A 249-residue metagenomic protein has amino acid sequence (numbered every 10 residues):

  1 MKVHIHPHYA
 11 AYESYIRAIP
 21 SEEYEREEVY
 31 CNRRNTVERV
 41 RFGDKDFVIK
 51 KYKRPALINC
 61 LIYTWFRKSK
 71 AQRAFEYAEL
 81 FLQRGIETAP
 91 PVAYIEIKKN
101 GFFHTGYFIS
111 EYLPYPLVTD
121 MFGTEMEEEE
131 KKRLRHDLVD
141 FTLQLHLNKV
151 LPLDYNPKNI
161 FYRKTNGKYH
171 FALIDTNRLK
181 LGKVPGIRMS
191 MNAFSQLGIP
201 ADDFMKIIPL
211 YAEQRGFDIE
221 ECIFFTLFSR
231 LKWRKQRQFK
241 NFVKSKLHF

Functional and structural regions predicted by a protein language model:
M1-S14, S21, A89: Broad phosphate/nucleotide-binding scaffolds in NTP-utilizing and phosphate-metabolizing enzymes
R17-L117, L147-N148, K244-S245: Conserved ATP-binding subdomain of kinase catalytic cores across diverse folds
I58-T64, D120-T124, V184-R188: Short acidic, glycine/proline-rich loop/turn micro-motifs
A71, A78-E87, M121-L153: Conserved kinase catalytic-core helix
P114, P157, R178: Short, glycine/acidic-enriched loop or turn micro-motifs at the edges of active sites
Y155-Y162: Hydrophobic residue at the +6 position relative to the catalytic HRD Asp in the kinase catalytic loop
Y162-K168: Activation-loop N-terminal segment of eukaryotic-like protein kinases
Y169-F249: C-lobe/activation-segment region of protein kinase-like
